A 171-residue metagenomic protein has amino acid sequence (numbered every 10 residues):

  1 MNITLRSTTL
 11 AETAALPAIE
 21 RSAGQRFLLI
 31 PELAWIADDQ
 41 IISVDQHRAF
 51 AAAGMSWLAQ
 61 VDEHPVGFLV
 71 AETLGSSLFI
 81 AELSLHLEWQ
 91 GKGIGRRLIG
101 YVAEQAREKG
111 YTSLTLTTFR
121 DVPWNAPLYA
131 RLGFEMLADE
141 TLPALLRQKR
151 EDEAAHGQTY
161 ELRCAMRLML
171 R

Functional and structural regions predicted by a protein language model:
T4-A18: A short beta-loop-alpha structural element at the N-terminal edge of CoA-dependent acyl/N-acetyltransferase catalytic
R21-Q46: Conserved GNAT-fold acetyl-CoA-binding loop/helix
L58, H64-E72, F79-S84: Conserved beta-strand in the GNAT
L83-Q90, T118-R120: A short, internal acetyl-CoA/4′-phosphopantetheine-binding micro-motif in the GNAT/acyltransferase core
L85, G91-E104, R131: Conserved acetyl-CoA-binding loop-helix of GNAT-fold acetyltransferases
A106-T118: Conserved GNAT acetyl-CoA-binding A-motif
L116-N125, L142-R147: Conserved beta-strand-loop-alpha-helix junction that forms the acyl-donor binding cleft
A130-A138: Conserved acetyl-CoA-binding loop of GNAT-fold acetyltransferases
